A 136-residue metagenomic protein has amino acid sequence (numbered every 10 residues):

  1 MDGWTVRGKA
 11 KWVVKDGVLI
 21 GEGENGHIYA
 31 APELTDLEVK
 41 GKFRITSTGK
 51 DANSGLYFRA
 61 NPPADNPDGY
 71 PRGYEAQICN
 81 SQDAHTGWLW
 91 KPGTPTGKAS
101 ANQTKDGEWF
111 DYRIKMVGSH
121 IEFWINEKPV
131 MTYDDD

Functional and structural regions predicted by a protein language model:
M1-D136: Carbohydrate-interacting regions of secretory-pathway proteins
